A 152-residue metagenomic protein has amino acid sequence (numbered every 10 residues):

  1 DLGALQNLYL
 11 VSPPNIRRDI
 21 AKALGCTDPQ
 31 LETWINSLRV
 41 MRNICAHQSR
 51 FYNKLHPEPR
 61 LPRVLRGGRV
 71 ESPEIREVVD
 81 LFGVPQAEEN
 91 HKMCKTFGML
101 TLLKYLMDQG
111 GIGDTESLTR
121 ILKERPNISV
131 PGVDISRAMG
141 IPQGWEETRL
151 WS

Functional and structural regions predicted by a protein language model:
D1-S152: Long, contiguous internal "core" modules enriched in hydrophobic/ aromatic residues
